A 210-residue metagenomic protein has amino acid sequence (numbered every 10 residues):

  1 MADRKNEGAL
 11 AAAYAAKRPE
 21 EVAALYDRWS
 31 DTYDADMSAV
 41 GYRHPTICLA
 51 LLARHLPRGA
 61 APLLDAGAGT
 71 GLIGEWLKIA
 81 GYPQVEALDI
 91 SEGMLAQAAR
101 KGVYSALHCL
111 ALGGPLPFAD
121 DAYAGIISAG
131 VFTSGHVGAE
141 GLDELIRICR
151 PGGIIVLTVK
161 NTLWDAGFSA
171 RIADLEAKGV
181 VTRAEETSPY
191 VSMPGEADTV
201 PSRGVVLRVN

Functional and structural regions predicted by a protein language model:
M1-D31: N-terminal, positively charged/glycine-rich alpha-helical extensions of SAM-dependent methyltransferases
D34-L49: Conserved SAM-binding loop and adjacent beta-strand
L64-A66, T70-P115: Class I SAM-dependent methyltransferase SAM/SAH-binding core
P115-I126: A short acidic, Gly/Pro-enriched loop at the edge of an enzyme's catalytic core that lines a small-molecule cofactor
E140-P151: A short glycine-rich, Lys/Arg-flanked "PGG" loop and its adjoining helix->strand segment in the class I
G152-K160: Conserved beta-strand signature within the Rossmann-like core of class I S-adenosyl-L-methionine
F168-S188: Conserved Class I S-adenosyl-L-methionine
P194-N210: Core SAM-dependent methyltransferase catalytic element
